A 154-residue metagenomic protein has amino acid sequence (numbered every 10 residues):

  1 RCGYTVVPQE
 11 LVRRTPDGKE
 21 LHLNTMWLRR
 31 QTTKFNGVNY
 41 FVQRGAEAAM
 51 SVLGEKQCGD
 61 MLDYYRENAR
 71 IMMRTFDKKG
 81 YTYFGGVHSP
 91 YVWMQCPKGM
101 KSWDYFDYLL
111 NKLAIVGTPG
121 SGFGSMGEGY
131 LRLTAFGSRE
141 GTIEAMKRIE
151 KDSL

Functional and structural regions predicted by a protein language model:
R1-L154: PLP-dependent class I/II
